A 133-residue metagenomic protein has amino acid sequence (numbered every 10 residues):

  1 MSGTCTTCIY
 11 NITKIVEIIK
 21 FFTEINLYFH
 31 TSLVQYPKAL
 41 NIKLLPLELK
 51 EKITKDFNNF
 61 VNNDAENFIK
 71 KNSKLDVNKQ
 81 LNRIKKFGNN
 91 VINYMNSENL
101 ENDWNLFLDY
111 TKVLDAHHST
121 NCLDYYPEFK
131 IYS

Functional and structural regions predicted by a protein language model:
M1-Y126, Y132: Conserved C-terminal portion of the radical SAM core fold that forms the substrate/S-adenosylmethionine-binding
